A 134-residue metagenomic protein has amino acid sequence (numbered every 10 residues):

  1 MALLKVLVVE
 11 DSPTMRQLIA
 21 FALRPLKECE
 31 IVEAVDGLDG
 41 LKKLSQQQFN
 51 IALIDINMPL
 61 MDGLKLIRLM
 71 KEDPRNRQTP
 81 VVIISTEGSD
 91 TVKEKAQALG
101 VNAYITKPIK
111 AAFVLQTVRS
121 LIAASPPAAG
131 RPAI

Functional and structural regions predicted by a protein language model:
E10: Conserved acidic carboxylate
P13-V32: Two-component/phosphorelay signaling modules centered on CheY-like receiver
E33-I51: Acidic, metal-coordinating helix/loop segments flanking the phosphotransfer/catalytic sites of two-component signaling
M58: Receiver (REC) domain active-site loop signature in two-component systems and cognate sites in sensor histidine kinases
T91, I109-V118: C-terminal output helix
